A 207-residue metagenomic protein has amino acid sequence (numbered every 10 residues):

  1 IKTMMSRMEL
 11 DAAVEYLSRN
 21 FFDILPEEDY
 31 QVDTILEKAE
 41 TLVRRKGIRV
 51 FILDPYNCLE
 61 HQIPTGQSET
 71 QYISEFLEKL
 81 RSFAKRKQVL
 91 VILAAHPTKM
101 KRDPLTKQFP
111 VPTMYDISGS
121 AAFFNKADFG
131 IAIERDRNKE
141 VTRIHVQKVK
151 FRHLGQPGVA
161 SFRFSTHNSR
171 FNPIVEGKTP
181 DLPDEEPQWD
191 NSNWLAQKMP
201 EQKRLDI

Functional and structural regions predicted by a protein language model:
I1-G66, W189-N191: Conserved inter-motif catalytic segment of the P-loop NTP-binding fold
T3, Q71, E75, S118-A121 (+1 more regions): A general alpha-helical scaffold signature found inside nucleotide-binding enzyme cores
A12-L17, V32-I48, S82-K87, K99-I207: C-terminal regions of RecA-like/P-loop NTPase motor modules
D23-D29, H61-S74, L105-Y115: Flexible beta-alpha connector loops of hexameric P-loop NTPases
I35, Y72-K79: Hydrophobic alpha-helical membrane-association signature
I52-L53, V89-H96: Structural recognition of the conserved hydrophobic beta-strand(s) that form the central parallel beta-sheet of P-loop
C58, T98-K99: Signature of the SF2 helicase/ATPase Hel1-core->accessory helical subdomain module
